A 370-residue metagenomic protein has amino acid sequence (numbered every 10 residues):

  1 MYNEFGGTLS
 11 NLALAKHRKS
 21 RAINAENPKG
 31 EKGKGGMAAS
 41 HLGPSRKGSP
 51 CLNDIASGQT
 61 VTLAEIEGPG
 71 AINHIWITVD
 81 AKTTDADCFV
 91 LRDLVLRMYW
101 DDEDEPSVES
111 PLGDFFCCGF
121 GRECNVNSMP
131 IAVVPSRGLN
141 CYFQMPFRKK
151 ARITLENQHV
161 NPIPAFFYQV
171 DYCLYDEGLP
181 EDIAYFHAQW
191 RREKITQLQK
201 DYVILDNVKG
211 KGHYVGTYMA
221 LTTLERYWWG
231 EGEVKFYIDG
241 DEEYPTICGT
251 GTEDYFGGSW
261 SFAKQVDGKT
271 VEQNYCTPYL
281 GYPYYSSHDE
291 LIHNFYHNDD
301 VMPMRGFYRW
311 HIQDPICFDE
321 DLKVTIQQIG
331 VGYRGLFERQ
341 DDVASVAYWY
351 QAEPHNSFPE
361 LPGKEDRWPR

Functional and structural regions predicted by a protein language model:
M1-R370: Beta-strand-centric surfaces of beta-sandwich/beta-rich domains
